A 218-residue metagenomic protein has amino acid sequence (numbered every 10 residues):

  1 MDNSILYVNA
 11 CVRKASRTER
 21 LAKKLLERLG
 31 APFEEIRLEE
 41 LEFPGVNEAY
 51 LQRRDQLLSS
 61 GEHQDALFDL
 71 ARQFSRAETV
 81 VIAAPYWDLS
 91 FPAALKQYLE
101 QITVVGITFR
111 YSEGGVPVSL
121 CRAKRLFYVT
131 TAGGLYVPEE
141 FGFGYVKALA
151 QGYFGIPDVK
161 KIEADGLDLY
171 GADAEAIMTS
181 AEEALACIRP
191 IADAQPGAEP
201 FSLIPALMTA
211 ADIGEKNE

Functional and structural regions predicted by a protein language model:
M1-V104, E183-E218: N-terminal beta1-alpha1-beta2 submodule of the flavodoxin-like/Rossmannoid cofactor-binding fold
C11-K14, G133-V137, L167-D168: Short histidine/acidic/glycine/proline-rich micro-motifs that form metal- and phosphate-coordinating active-site loops
I36, V129, I162: Hydrophobic residues at beta-strand termini and immediately following loops that shape nucleotide-binding pockets
P44, S90-F91, Y136-P138, Y170: Short acidic/glycine-rich loop or secondary-structure boundary segments that cap or lie
L99-I102, G106, T130, F154: Short, well-ordered alpha-helical segments in soluble proteins
V104-G114: Conserved nucleotide-sugar donor-interacting segment of glycosyltransferase catalytic cores, predominantly GT-B
S112-F154: Short, glycine-/small-residue-rich phosphate/pyrophosphate-handling segment
V137, G144-E218: Glycine-rich phosphate/pyrophosphate-binding loop and the adjoining helix
